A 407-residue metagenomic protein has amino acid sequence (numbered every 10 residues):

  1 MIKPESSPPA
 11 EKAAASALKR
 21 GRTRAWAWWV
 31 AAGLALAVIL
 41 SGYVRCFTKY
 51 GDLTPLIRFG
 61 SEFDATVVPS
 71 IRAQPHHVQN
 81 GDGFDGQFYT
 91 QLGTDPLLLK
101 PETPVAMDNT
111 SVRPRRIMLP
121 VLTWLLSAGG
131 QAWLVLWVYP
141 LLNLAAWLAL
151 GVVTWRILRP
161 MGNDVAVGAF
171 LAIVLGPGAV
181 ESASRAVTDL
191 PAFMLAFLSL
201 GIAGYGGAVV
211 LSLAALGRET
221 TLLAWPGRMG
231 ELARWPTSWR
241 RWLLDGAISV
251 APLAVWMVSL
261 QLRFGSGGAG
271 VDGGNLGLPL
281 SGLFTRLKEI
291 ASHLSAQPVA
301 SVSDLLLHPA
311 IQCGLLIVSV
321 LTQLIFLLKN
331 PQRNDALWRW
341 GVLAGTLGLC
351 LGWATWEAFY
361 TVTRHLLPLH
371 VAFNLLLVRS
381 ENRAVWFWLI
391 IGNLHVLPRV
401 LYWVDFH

Functional and structural regions predicted by a protein language model:
I39-P55, P226-L232, S238-G345: Membrane-lumen/periplasm interface segments of specific transmembrane helices in polyprenyl phosphate-linked
G83-P101, A106-Q131, P368: Short hydrophobic/aromatic helix or loop-helix immediately within or flanking a transmembrane segment in polytopic
S111, R115, L126, L134-A145 (+4 more regions): Membrane-embedded glycan-lipid processing machinery
V121-L125, L141-M161, L321-F326: Transmembrane-helix motifs of polytopic, lipid-linked glycan transferases
W133-W137, T154-L175, F193-M194, D335: Transmembrane-helix signature of polytopic, membrane-embedded enzymes that assemble or transfer cell-envelope glycans
G151, D304-N334, L349, L367-R379 (+1 more regions): Hydrophobic, aromatic-rich transmembrane alpha-helices and their immediate juxtamembrane boundary segments
V153, L171-I173, P191-G207, A372: Specific aromatic-rich, kink-prone transmembrane helix
A196-F197, Y205-E231, S249-A251: Membrane-interface alpha helices of multi-pass inner-membrane proteins
